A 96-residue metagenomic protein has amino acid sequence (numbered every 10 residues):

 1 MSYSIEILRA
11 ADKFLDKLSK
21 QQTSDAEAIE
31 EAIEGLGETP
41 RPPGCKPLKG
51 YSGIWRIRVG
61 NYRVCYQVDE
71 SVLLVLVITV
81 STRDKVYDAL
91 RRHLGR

Functional and structural regions predicted by a protein language model:
M1-E30: Arg/Lys-rich, positively charged N-terminal/basic patches that mediate binding to nucleic acids
S4, T23-S24, V59, Q67-R96: Enriched for short, Lys/Arg-rich terminal
A10, G53, K85: Residue-level recognition of oxygen-bearing side chains
F14, A32-G35, P47, L76-T79 (+1 more regions): Residue-level recognition of specific faces of alpha-helices
S19-K20, E34, R41, R91-G95: A generic structural signal for secondary-structure junctions that act as hinges or helix/strand caps at the edges
E31-I57: A short, surface-exposed loop/turn module that caps and links secondary-structure elements
